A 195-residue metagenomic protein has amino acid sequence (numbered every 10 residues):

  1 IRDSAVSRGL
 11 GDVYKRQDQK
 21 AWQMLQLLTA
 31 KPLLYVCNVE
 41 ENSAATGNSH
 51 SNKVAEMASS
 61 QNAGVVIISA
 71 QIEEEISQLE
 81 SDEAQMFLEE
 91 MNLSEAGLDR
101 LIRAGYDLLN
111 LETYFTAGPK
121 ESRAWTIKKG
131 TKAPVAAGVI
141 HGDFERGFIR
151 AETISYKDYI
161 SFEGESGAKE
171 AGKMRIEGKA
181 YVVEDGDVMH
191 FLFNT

Functional and structural regions predicted by a protein language model:
I1-Y14: Single conserved hydrophobic/aromatic residue that forms the stacking wall/gate of nucleotide- or nucleobase-binding
S7, L25-T29, A58-S59, V183: Conserved catalytic network of the ASCE P-loop NTPase/AAA+ motor domain
D12-K15, Y114-K120: Short coil/turn segments at secondary-structure boundaries
K15-L25, H50: Switch II of P-loop NTPase G domains
L34: Hydrophobic "anchor" residues on beta-strands that sit immediately upstream of conserved functional sites
N42-F115: Canonical P-loop GTPase G-domain recognition
A70, E75-Q78, E121-H190: Nucleotide-binding motor/catalytic cores of P-loop/tubulin-like NTPases across gene-expression machines
F193-N194: Short, surface-exposed secondary-structure boundary micro-motifs
